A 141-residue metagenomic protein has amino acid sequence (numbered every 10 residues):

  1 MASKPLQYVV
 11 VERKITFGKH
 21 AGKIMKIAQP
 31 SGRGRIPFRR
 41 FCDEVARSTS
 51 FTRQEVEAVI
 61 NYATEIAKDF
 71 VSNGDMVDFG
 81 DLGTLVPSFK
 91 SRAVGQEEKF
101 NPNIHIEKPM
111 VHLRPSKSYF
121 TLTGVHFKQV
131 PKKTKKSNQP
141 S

Functional and structural regions predicted by a protein language model:
M1-A58, E65-S141: Strongly charged
